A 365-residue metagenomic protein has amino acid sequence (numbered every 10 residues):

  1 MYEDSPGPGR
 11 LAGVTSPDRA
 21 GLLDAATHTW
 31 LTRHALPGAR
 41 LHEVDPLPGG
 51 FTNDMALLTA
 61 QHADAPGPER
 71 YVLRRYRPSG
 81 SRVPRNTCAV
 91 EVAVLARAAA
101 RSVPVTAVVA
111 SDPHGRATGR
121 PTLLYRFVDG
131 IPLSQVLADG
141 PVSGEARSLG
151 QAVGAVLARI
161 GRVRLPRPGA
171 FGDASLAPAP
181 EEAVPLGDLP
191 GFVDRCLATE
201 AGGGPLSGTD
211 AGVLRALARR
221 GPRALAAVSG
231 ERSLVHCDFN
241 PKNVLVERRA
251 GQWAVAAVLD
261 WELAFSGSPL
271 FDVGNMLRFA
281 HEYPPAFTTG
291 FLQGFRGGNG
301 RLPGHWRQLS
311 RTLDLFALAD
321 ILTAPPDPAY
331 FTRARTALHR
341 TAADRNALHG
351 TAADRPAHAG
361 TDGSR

Functional and structural regions predicted by a protein language model:
M1-T118, S233, E247, Q252-A256 (+1 more regions): Conserved NTP-binding catalytic cores of kinases and kinase-like/nucleotidyltransferase enzymes across multiple kinase
R19-A39, P113-R116, D129, G140-Q151 (+3 more regions): An alpha-helical support segment within catalytic cores of ATP-dependent transferases
D45-G191, G204-P205: ATP-binding pocket architecture of kinase catalytic cores
G49-G50, Q151, P190-C196, G230 (+1 more regions): Helix-rich C-terminal or lid/interface subdomains of diverse kinases
L73, C237, K242, L259 (+1 more regions): Active-site flanking residues adjacent to catalytic metal/cofactor-binding acidic residues
G80, R116, P132, V244 (+2 more regions): Conserved protein kinase catalytic core
D129, F239-P241, A250, L263 (+1 more regions): Short, glycine/acidic-enriched loop or turn micro-motifs at the edges of active sites
L245-D272: Catalytic activation segment of kinase domains across protein kinase-like and atypical kinase folds
